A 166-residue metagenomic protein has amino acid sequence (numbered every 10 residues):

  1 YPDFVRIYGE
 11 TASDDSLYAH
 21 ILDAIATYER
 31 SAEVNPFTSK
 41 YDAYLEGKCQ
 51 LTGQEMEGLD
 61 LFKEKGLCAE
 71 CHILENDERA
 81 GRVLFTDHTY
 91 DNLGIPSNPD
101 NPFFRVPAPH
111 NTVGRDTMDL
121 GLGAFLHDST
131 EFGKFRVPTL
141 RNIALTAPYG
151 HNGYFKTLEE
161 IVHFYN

Functional and structural regions predicted by a protein language model:
Y1-M56, D60-L61: Extracytoplasmic redox metalloprotein regions
F37-F164: Short glycine/threonine-rich turn/loop motifs
